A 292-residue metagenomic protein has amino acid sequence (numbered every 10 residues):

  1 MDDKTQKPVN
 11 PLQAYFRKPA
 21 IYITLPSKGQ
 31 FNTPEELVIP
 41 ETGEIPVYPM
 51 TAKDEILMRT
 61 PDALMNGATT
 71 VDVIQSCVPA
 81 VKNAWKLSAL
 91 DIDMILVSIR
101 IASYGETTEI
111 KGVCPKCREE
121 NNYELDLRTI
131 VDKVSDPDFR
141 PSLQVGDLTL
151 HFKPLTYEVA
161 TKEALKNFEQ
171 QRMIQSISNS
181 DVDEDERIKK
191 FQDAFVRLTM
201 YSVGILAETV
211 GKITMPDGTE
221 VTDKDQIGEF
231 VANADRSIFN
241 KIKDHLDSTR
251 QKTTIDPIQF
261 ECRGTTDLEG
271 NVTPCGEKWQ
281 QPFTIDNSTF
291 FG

Functional and structural regions predicted by a protein language model:
M1-G292: Long C-terminal interaction/binding lobes of large macromolecular proteins
